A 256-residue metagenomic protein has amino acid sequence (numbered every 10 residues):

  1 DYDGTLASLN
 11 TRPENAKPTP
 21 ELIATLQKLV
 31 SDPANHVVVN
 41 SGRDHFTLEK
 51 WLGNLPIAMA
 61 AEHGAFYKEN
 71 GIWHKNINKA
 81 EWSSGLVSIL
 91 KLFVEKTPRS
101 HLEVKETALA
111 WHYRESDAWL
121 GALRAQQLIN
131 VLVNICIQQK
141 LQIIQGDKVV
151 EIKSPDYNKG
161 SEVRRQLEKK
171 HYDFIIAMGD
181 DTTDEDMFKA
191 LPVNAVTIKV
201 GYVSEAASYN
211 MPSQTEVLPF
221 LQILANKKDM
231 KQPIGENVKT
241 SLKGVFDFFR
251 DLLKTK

Functional and structural regions predicted by a protein language model:
D1-T11: Asp-based phosphoryl-transfer active-site loop
G4, M59, W111, V163 (+1 more regions): Residue-level signal for inorganic ion chemistry
K17-K105: Active-site phosphate-binding/coordination module
T19, P155, G160-K256: Mg2+-dependent phosphoryl-transfer enzymes with acidic/Ser/Thr/Gly-rich catalytic loops
H36-V38, A58, Q142, I176 (+1 more regions): A structural signal for isolated positions on well-ordered beta-strands in alpha/beta enzyme cores
R43-E62, L120-K140: Substrate-recognition/cap helix-loop segment adjacent to the acidic, metal-dependent catalytic center of Asp-based
E62, K68-S88, I144-Y172: Substrate-recognition "cap/lid" segment bordering the active-site pocket of phosphatases
S100-A118, L141-K153: Charged, glycine-interspersed solvent-exposed loop segments at helix/strand-loop junctions that cap or gate access
